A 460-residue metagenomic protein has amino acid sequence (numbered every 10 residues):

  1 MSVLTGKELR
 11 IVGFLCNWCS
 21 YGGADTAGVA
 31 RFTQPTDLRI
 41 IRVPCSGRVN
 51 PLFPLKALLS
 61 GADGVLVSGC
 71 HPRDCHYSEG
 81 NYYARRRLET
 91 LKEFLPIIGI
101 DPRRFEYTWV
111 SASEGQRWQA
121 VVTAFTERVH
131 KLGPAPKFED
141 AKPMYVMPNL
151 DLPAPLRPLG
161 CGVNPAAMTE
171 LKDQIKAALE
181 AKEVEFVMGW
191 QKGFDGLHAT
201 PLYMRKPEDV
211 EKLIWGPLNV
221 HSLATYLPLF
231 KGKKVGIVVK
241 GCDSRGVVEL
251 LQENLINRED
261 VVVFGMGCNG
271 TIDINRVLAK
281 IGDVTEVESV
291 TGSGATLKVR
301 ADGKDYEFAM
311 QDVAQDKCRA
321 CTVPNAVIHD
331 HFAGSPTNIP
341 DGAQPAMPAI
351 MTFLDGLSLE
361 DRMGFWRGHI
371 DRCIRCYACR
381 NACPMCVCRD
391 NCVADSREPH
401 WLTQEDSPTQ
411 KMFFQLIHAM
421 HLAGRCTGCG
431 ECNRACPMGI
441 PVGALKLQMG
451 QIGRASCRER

Functional and structural regions predicted by a protein language model:
M1-W366: Iron-sulfur-associated redox domains of electron-transfer enzymes in respiratory and anaerobic energy metabolism
C16-C19, V65, C70, C75 (+9 more regions): Short cysteine clusters
L55, G364-R367, D371-Y377, N381: Internal, well-ordered alpha-helical scaffold/interface segments that support domain packing or protein-protein contacts
L95-I97, D341-D371, M385-R460: Ferredoxin-type iron-sulfur electron-transfer modules in oxidoreductases and energy-metabolism complexes
K131-F138, V184, V327, C379-A382 (+5 more regions): Intrinsically disordered or highly flexible coil/loop and linker segments, enriched in small and charged/polar residues
